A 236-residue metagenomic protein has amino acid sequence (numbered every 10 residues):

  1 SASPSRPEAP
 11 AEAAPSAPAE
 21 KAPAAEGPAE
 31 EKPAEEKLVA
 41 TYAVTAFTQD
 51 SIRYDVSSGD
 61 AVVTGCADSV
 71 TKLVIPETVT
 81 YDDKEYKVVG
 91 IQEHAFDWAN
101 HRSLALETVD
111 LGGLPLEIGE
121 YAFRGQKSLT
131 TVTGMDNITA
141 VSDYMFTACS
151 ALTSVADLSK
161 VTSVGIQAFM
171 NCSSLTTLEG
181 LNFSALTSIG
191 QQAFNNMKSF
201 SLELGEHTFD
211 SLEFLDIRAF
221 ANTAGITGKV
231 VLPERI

Functional and structural regions predicted by a protein language model:
S1-P4: Sec-dependent N-terminal signal peptides
P15-Y54: N-terminal low-complexity, Pro/Thr/Ser-rich intrinsically disordered segments that act as propeptides or flexible
S51, S58-D60, D68-G90, H101-E117 (+5 more regions): Structural signature of tandem-repeat unit edges
E93-A95, G119-A122, S142-T147, G165-M170 (+2 more regions): Consensus positions within tandem repeat domains that build extended binding/scaffold surfaces
